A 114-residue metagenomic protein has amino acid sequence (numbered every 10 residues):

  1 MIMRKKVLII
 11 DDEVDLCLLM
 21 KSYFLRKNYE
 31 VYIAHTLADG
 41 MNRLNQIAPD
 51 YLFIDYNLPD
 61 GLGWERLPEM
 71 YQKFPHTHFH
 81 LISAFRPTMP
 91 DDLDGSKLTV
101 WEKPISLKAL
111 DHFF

Functional and structural regions predicted by a protein language model:
D11: Conserved acidic carboxylate
V14-Y32, L98: Two-component/phosphorelay signaling modules centered on CheY-like receiver
I33-Y51: Acidic, metal-coordinating helix/loop segments flanking the phosphotransfer/catalytic sites of two-component signaling
T36, L62-E65: Acidic catalytic/metal-coordinating carboxylates
D55: Active-site residues of response regulator receiver
W64-H76: Short amphipathic alpha-helix used as the core "switch/output" element in two-component signaling
I82-A84: Hydrophobic/aromatic residues positioned on beta-strands within the core alpha/beta folds
I105-F114: C-terminal output helix
